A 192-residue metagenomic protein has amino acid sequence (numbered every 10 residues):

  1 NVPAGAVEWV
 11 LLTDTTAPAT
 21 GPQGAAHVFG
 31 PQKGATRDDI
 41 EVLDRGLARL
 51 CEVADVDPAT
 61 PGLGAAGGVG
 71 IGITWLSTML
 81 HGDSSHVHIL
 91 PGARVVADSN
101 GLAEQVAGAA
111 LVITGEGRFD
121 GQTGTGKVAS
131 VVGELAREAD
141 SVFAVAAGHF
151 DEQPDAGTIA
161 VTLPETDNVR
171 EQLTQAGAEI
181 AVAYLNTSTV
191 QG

Functional and structural regions predicted by a protein language model:
N1-G192: N-terminal loops that bind phosphate or other acidic moieties and the adjacent beta-alpha structural core
